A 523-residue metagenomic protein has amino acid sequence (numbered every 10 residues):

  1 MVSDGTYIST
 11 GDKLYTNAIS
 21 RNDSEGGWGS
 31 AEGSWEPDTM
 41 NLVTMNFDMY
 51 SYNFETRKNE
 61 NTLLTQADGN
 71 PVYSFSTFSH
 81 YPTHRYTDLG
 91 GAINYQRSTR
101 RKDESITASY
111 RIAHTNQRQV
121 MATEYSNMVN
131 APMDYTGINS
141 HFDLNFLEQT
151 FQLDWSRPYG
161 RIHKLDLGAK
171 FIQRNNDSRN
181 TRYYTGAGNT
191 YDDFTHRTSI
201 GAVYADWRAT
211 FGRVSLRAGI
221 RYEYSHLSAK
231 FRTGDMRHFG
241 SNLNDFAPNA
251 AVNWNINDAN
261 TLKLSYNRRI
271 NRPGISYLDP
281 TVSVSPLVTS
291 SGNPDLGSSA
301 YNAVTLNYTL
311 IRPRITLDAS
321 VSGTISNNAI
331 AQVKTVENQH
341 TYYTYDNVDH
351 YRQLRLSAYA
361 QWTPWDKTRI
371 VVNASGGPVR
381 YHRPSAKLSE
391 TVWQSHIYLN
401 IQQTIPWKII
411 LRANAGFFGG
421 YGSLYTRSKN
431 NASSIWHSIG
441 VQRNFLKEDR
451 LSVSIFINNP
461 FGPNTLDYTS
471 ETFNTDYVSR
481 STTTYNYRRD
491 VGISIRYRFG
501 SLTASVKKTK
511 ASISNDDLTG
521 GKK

Functional and structural regions predicted by a protein language model:
M1-K523: Primarily recognizes Gram-negative and organellar outer-membrane beta-barrels
